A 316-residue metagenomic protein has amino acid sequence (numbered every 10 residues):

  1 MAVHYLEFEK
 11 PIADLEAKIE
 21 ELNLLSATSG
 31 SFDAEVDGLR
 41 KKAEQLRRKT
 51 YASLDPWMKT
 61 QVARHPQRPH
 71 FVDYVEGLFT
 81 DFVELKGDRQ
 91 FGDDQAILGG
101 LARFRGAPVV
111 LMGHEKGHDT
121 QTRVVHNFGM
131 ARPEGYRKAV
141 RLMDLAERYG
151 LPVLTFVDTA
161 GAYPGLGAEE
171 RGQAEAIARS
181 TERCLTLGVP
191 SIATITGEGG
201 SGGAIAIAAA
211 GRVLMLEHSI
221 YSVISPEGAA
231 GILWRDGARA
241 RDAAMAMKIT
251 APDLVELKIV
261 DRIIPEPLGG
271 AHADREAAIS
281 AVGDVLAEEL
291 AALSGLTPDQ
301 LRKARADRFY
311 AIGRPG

Functional and structural regions predicted by a protein language model:
M1-P108, E276-G316: Intrinsically disordered, low-complexity segments enriched in small/flexible residues
E7, R89-G92, G100-R103, D144 (+3 more regions): Replace "in large, NTP-powered and nucleic-acid-processing enzymes" with "in large, NTP-powered factors and other
L15, D55, L111, D158 (+3 more regions): Terminal peptide-recognition signature
S26, T60-A63, V124-F128, G269-H272: Short hinge/gating elements
H70-F71, D119-Q121, Y163-G165: Short active-site-adjacent helix-start/loop capping segments
F91-D93, G99, F104-F156, A174-R179: Glycine-rich beta-alpha loop segments
V157-A287, G295: Conserved catalytic cores of soluble enzyme domains, especially glycine-rich substrate-binding beta-alpha loops
